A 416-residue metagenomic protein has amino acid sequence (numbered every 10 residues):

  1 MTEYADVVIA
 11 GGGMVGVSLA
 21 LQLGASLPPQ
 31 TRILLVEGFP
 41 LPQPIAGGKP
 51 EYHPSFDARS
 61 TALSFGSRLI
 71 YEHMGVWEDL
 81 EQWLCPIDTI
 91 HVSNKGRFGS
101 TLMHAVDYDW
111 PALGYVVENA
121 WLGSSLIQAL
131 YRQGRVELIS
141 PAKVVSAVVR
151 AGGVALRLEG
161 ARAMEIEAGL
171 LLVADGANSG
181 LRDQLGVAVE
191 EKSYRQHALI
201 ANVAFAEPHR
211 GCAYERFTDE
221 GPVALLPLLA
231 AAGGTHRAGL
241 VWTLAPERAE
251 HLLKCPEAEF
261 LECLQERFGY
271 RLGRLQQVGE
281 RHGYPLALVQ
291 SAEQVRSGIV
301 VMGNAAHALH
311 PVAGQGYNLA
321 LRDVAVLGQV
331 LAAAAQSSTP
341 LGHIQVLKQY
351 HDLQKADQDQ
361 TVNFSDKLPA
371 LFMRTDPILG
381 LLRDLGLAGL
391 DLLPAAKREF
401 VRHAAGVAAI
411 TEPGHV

Functional and structural regions predicted by a protein language model:
A5-L35: N-terminal Rossmann-like FAD-binding beta1-loop-alpha1 element of flavoenzymes
V15, L41, N178: Conserved Rossmann-like nucleotide-cofactor binding loop
G24-R59: Glycine-rich FAD pyrophosphate-binding loop
H53-K95: N-terminal FAD cofactor-binding segment of flavoenzymes
Y71, R162-E165, L170-R274, V278-R281: Conserved FAD-binding catalytic core of PHBH/FMO-like flavoproteins
L80-Q184, K192-H197: Conserved N-terminal helical subregion
R248-G342: FAD/FMN-dependent oxidoreductases across multiple families
Q329-V416: C-terminal helical "tail/cap" subdomain of flavin- and related membrane-associated enzymes
